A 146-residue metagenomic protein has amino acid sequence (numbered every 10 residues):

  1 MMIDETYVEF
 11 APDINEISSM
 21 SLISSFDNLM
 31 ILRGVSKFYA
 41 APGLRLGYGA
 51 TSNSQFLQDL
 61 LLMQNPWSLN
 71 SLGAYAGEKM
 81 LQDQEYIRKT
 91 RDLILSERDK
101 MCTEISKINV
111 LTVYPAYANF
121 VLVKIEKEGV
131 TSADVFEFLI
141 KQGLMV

Functional and structural regions predicted by a protein language model:
M1, E5-Y39: Active-site pre-lysine segment of PLP-dependent enzymes
N15-E16, G43, G73, Y86 (+3 more regions): Residues at alpha-helix caps and immediate loop-helix transition turns in enzyme cores, especially N- and C-cap
S19-S21, Y48-A50, S132: Short, hinge-like loop/turn segments at secondary-structure boundaries
N28-Y114: PLP-dependent aminotransferase class I/II
I94-L95, D99, I108-Q142: Conserved PLP-binding catalytic core of the aspartate aminotransferase-like
M145: Residue-level detector of anion-binding/catalytic polar loops
